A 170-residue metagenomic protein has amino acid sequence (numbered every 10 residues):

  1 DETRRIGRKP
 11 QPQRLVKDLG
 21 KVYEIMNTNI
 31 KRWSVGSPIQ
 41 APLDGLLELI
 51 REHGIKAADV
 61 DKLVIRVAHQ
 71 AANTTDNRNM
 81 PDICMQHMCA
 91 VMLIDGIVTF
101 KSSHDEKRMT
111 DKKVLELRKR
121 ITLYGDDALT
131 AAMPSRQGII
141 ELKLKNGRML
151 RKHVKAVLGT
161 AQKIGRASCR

Functional and structural regions predicted by a protein language model:
D1-R170: Terminal-appendage/accessory-domain detector
